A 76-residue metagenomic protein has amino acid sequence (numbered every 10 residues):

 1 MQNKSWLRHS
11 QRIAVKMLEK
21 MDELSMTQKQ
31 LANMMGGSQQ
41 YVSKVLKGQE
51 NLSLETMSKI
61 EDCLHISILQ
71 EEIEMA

Functional and structural regions predicted by a protein language model:
M1-E19, L24: N-terminal flexible/basic segments that precede or flank functional cores
S25, Q70-A76: Short, charged recognition helix plus adjacent turn of helix-turn-helix-like nucleic-acid-binding domains
S25-S43: Short alpha-helical DNA-recognition segment
T27, S53-T56: Residues that mark the N-terminal boundary/hinge immediately upstream of a DNA-recognition element
E55-Q70: DNA major-groove recognition helix of helix-turn-helix/homeodomain DNA-binding modules
